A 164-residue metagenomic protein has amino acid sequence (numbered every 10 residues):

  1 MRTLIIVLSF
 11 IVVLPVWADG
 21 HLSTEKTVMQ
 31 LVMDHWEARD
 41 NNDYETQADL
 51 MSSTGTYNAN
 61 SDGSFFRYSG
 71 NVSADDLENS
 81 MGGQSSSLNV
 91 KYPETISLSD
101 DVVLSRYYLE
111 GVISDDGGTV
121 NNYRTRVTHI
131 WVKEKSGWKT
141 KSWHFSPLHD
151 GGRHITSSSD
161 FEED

Functional and structural regions predicted by a protein language model:
M1-R2: N-terminal hydrophobic targeting signals that begin at the initiator methionine
I5-P15: Bacterial N-terminal signal peptides
V16-L50, S158-D164: Short, low-complexity N-terminal intrinsically disordered segments enriched in polar/charged residues
L22, K26-T27, D43-D101, Y107 (+1 more regions): A solvent-exposed, acidic/Ser-Thr-rich amphipathic alpha-helical stretch
M51, L109-G111, H144-P147: Short beta-strand segments enriched in hydrophobic/aromatic residues within well-folded beta-rich domains
G83, G111-N121, H149: Short, cysteine-centered beta-strand-loop-beta hairpins and adjacent loop/turn segments enriched in charged/polar
T95-L104, G118-T119, W131-K139: A short, structured loop/turn motif at beta-sheet edges
T125, K133-E134, K141-D164: Low-complexity, intrinsically disordered terminal/linker segments enriched in charged and Gly/Pro repeats
